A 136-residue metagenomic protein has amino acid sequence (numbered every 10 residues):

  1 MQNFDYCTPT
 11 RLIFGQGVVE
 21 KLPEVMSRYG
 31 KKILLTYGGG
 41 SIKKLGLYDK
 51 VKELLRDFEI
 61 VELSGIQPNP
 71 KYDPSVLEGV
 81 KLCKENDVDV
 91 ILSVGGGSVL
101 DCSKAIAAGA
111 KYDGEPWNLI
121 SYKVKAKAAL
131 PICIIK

Functional and structural regions predicted by a protein language model:
M1-V90: ATP/NTP phosphate-donor binding region
P74-K136: Glycine/threonine-rich beta-strand-loop-alpha-helix active-site module that forms ligand/phosphate-binding
